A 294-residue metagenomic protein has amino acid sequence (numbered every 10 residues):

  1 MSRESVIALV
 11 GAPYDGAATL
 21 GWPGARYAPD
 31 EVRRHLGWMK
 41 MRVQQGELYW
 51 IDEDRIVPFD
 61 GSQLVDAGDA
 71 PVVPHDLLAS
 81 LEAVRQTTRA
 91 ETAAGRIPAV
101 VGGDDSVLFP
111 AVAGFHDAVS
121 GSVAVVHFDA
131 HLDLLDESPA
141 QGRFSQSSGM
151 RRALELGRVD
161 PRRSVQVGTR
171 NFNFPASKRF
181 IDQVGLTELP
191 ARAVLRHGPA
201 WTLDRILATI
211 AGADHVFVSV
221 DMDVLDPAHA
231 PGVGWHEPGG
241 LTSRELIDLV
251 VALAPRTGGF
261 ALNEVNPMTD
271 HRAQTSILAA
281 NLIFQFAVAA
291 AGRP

Functional and structural regions predicted by a protein language model:
M1-P294: Conserved alpha-helical scaffold segments that buttress catalytic/binding sites
